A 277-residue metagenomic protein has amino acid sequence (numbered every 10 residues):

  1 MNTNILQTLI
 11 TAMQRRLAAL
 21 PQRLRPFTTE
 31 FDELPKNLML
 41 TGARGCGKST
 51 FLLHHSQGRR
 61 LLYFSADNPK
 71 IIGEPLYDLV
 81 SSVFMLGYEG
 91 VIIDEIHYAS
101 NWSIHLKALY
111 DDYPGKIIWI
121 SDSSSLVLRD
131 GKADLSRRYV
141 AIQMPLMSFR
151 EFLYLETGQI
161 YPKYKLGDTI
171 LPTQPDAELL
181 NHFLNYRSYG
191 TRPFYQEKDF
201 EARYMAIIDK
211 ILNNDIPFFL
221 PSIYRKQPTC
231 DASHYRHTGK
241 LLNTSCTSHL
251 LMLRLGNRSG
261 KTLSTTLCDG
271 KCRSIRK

Functional and structural regions predicted by a protein language model:
M1-E30: N-terminal pre-Walker A segment at the start of P-loop NTPase domains
N2-A12, Y154-K277: Interdomain hinge/linker elements that couple catalytic modules in large macromolecular machines
L40: Hydrophobic anchor at the beta1->P-loop junction of P-loop NTPases
K48-S49: Conserved lysine of the Walker
R60-G90: Short glycine-rich substrate-engagement loop in P-loop NTPases that contacts/grips substrate
I92, I117-S123, Q143: Structural recognition of the conserved hydrophobic beta-strand(s) that form the central parallel beta-sheet of P-loop
L126-A141, L155-T157: Short regulatory helix/loop adjacent to the ATP-binding pocket of P-loop NTPases
